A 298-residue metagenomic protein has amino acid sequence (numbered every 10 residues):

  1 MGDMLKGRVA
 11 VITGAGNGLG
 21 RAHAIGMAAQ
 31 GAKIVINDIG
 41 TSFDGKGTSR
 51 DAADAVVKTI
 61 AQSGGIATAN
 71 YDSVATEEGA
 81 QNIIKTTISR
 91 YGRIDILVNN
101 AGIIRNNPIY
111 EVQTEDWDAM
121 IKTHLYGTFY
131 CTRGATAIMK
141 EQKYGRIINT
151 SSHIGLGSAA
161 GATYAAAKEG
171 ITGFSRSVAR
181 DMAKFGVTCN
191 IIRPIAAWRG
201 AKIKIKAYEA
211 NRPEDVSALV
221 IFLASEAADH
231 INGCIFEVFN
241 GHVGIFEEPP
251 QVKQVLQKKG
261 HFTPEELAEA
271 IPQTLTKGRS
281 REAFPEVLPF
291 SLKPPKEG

Functional and structural regions predicted by a protein language model:
D3-I36: Canonical Rossmann dinucleotide-binding motif of NAD(H)/NADP(H)-dependent dehydrogenases/reductases, specifically
A22-H23, A29-Q30, T172, S177-V187 (+1 more regions): Active-site-adjacent segment of SDR/Rossmann-fold oxidoreductases
I60, P108-I109, D116-I121: Substrate-binding pocket helix/loop in short-chain dehydrogenase/reductase
Y71-N82, T114: The beta1-alpha1 cofactor-binding region of Rossmann-like NAD(H)/NADP(H)-dependent oxidoreductases
T132-R133, R176: A short, exposed helix-loop element centered on a Lys and neighboring polar residues
R146-G170, S175-K184, R193-E209, H242: Catalytic loop of short-chain dehydrogenase/reductase
I191, A207-E297: C-terminal helical subdomain
